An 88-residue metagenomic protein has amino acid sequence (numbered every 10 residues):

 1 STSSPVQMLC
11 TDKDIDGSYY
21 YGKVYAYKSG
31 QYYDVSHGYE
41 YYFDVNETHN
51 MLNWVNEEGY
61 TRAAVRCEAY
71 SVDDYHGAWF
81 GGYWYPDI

Functional and structural regions predicted by a protein language model:
S1-I88: Post-signal peptide N-terminal regions of Sec-secreted extracellular proteins
